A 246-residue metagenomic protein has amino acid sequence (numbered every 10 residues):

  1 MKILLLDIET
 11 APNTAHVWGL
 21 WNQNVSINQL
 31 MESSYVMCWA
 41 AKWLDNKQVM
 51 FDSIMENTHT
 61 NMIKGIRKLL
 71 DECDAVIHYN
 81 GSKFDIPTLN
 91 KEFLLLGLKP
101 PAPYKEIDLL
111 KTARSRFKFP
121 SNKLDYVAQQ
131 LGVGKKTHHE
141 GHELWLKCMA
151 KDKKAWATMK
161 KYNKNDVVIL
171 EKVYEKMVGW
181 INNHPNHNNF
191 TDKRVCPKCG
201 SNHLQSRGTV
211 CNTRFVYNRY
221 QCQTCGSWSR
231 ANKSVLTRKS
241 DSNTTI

Functional and structural regions predicted by a protein language model:
M1-L70: Conserved RNase H-like, two-metal-ion catalytic cores of nucleic-acid enzymes
D45-Q130: Conserved DEDDh/DEDDy metal-dependent 3′-5′ exonuclease domain
I77, Y126-F190: Acidic, Mg2+-coordinating catalytic module of metal-dependent nucleases/exonucleases that use a two-metal-ion mechanism
T191-R194, R219: Residues immediately within or flanking Cys/His clusters that coordinate Zn2+ in small zinc-binding modules
C196-C199, C222-C225: Short cysteine-rich clusters marking metal-coordination/redox-active sites
H203-G208, A231-N232: Short, non-ligating residues that shape and space the ligands of small metal-coordination modules and catalytic
T209-R219: Short linker/helix segments within small regulatory modules
Q223-T244: Short metal-binding segments enriched for Cys and/or His
